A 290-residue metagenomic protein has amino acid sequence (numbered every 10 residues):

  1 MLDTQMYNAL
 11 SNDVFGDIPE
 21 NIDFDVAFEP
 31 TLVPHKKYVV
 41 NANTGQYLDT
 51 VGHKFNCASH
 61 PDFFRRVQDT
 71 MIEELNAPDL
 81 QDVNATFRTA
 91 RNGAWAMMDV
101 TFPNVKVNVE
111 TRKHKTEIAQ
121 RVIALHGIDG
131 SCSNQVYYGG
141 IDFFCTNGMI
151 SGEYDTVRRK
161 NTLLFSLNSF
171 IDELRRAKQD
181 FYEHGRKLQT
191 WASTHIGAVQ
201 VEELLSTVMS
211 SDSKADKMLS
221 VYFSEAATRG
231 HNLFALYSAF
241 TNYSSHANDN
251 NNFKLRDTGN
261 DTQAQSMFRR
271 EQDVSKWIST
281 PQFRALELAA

Functional and structural regions predicted by a protein language model:
M1-F24, A85-T86, T101-A290: Intrinsically disordered, low-complexity regions enriched in serine/threonine
M1-Q68, E74-N76: Feature for intrinsically disordered/low-complexity regulatory segments and propeptides
V33-P34, Q46, T50, Q81-V83 (+3 more regions): A near-ubiquitous, low-amplitude feature marking generic local secondary-structure context
A58, Q68, I72-N84, Y222 (+1 more regions): Structured alpha/beta or helical-core interaction and ligand-binding surfaces enriched in interleaved
I72-N104: A short acidic/basic microdomain associated with nuclease active sites
